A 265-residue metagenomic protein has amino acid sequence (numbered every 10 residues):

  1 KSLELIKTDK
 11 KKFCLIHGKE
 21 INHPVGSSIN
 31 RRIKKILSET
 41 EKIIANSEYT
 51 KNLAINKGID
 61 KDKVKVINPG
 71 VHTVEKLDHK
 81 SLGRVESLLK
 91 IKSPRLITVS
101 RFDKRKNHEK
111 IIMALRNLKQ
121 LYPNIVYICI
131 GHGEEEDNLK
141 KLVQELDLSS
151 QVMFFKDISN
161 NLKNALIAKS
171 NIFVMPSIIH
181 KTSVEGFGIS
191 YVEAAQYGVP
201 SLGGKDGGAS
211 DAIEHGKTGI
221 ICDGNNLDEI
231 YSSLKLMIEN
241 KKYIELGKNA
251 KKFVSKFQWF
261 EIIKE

Functional and structural regions predicted by a protein language model:
I44, L88-K106, I112-L115: Conserved donor-binding/catalytic core segment of Leloir-type glycosyltransferases
Y49, G70: Carbohydrate-associated surface elements
K76-K90: A short helix/loop element that forms part of the nucleotide-sugar donor recognition site in Leloir-type
P94, N124, Q151, E229 (+2 more regions): A short, well-ordered alpha-helix in the C-terminal region of glycosyltransferases
K140-I158, I172: Nucleotide-activated donor-binding/catalytic signature segment of Leloir-type glycosyltransferases, i.e., the conserved
A168-S183, V199: Acidic donor-binding loop of glycosyltransferase active sites
Y191, Q196, P200-G203, I213: Short hydrophobic beta-strand element within catalytic cores of glycosyltransferases and related nucleotide-activated
E214-G216, I220-L227, L236-K241: Conserved acidic donor-binding segment of nucleotide-sugar-dependent glycosyltransferases
